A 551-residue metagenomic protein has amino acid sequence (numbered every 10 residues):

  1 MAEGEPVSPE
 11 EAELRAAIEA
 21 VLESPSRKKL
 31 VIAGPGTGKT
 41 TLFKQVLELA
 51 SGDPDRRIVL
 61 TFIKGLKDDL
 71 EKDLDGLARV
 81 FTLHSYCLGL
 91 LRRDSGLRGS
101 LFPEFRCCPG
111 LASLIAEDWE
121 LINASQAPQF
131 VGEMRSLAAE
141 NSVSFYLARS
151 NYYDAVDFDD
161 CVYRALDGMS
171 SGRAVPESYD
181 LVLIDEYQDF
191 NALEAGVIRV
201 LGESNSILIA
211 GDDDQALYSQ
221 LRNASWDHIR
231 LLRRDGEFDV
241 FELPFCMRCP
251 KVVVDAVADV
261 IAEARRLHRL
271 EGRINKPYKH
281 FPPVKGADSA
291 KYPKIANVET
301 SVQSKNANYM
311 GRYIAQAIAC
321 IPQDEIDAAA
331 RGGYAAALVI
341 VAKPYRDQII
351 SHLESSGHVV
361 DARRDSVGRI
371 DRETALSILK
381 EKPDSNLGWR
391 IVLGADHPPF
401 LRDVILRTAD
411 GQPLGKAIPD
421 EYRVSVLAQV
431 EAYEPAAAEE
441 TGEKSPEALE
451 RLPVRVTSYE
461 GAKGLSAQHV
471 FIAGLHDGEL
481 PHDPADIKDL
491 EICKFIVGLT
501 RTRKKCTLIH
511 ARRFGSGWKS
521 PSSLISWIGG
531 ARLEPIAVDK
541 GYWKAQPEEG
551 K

Functional and structural regions predicted by a protein language model:
M1-L97, T500: P-loop NTPase Walker
M1-T37, T41-L42, L101-L183, A192-V197 (+2 more regions): Accessory N-terminal region flanking or inserted into the helicase ATPase core in nucleic-acid motor proteins
G4-L22, R27-I32, F238-F245, R266-A337: Inter-lobe coupling/hinge region of RecA-like P-loop helicase motors
A192-N205, D227-R230: Short, conserved "post-DEAD/DEAH" coupling segment immediately C-terminal to helicase motif II within the SF2/RecA-like
Q215-Q220, R230-F281: Conserved coupling/interface region of RecA-like P-loop/ASCE motor cores
Q303-D420, S425: Conserved helicase/translocase motor-coupling segment
I378-W518, S526-W527: Conserved helicase C-terminal RecA-like lobe
L508-K551: Helicase C-terminal subdomain and adjacent C-terminal extension
